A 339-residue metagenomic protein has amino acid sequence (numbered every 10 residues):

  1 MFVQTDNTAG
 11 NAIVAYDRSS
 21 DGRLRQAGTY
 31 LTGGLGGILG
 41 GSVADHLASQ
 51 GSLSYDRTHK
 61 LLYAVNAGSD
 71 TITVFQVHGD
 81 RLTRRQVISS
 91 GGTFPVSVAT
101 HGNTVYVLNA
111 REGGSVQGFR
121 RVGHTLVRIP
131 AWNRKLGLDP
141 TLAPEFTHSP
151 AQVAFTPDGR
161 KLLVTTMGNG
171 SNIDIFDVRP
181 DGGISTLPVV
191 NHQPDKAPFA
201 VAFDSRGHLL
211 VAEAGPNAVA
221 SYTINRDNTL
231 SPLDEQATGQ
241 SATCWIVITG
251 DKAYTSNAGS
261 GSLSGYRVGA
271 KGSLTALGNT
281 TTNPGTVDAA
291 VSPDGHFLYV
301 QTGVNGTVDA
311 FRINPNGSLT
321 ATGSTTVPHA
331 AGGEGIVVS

Functional and structural regions predicted by a protein language model:
M1-R18: An edge-strand/N-cap motif at the start of beta-rich repeat modules
V3-N7, D56, A64-G68, V107-E112 (+7 more regions): Conserved beta-strand positions in repeat-built beta-propeller and related beta-rich domains
G10-I13, D70-I72, G113-V116, G170-I173 (+3 more regions): Structural signal for beta-propeller blades
Y16-L24, F75-D80, G118-V127, I175-G183 (+3 more regions): Short loop/turn segments immediately following beta-strands, especially the blade-tip and inter-blade linker loops
R25-G34, T83-S89, V127-L138, S185-H192 (+3 more regions): Beta-propeller fold detector
G33-R57, S90-T104, L136-G159, H192-L209 (+3 more regions): Beta-rich, blade/repeat-based domains predominating in secreted/periplasmic proteins but also intracellular
Y106-R121, L126-G183, L187-V190, P194: Aromatic- and glycine-enriched pocket-lining scaffold segments that form the walls of small-molecule binding clefts
G303-S339: Blade-level signature of beta-propeller repeat domains, shared across WD40, Kelch, NHL, RCC1 and BNR/Asp-box propellers
